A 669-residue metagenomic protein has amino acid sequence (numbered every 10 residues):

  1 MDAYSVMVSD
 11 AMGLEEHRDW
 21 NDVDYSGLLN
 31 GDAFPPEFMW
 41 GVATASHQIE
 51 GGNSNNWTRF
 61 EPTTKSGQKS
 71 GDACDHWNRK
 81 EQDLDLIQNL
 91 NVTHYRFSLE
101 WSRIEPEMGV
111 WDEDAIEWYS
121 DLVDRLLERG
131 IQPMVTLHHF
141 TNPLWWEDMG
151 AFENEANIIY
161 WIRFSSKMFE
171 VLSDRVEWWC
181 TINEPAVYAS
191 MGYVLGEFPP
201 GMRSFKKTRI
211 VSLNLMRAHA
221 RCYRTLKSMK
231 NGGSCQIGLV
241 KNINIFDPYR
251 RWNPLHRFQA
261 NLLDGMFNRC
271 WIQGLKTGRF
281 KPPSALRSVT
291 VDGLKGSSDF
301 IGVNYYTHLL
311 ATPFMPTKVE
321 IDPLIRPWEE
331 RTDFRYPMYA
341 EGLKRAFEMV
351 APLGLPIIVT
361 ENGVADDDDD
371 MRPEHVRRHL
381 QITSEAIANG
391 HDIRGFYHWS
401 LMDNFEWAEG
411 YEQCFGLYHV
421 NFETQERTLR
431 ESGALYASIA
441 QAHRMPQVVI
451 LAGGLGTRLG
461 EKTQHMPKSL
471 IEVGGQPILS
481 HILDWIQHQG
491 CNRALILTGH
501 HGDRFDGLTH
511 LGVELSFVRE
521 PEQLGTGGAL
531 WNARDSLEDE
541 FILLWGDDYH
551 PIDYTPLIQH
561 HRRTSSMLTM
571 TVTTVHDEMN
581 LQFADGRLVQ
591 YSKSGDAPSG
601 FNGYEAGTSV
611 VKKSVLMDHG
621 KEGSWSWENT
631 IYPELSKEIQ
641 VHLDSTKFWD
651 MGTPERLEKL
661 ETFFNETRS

Functional and structural regions predicted by a protein language model:
D2-T64, Q88, M108, I116-R444: Active-site region of glycoside hydrolase catalytic domains
T58-L86, L90: Aromatic- and Gly/Pro-rich amphipathic surface segment
R79-E100, G296, F300: Catalytic domains of carbohydrate-active enzymes, especially glycoside hydrolases
L99-E113: Glycine-rich, proline-tolerant flexible connector loops at the mouths of alpha/beta enzymes
P185, N362, L455, D547-D548: Active-site metal-binding loops of divalent metal-dependent hydrolases
M445-F505: N-terminal glycine-rich phosphate-binding loop and ensuing alpha1 helix
D503-D585, D618: Conserved beta-loop-beta/alpha segment of the NTase-like Rossmann-fold superfamily that binds/positions NTPs
F541-I542, Y549, T555-R562, V575-H576 (+1 more regions): Catalytic-core segments of class I nucleotidyltransferases/pyrophosphorylases that form NMP-activated intermediates
